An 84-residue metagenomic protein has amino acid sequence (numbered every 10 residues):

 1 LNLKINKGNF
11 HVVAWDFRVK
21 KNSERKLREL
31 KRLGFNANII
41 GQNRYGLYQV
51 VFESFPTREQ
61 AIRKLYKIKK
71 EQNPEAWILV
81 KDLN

Functional and structural regions predicted by a protein language model:
L1-G8, R18-N84: Extracytoplasmic
W15: Conserved beta3-strand ATP-binding lysine motif
